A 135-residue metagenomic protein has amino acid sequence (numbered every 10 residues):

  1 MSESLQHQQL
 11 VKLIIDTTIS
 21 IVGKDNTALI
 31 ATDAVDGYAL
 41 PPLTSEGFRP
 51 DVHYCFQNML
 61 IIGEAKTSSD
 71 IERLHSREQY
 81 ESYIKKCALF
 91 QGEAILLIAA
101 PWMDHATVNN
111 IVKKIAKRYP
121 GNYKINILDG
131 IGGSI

Functional and structural regions predicted by a protein language model:
M1-Q9, N26-N58: Active-site metal-binding core of divalent-cation-utilizing nuclease and nuclease-like domains
T17, I21, S82-L89, K114-I115: A generic secondary-structure signal
D33, A65-T67, A99-M103: Structural motif
T44, I71-R73, M103-H105: Acidic-and-aromatic substrate-binding clefts and catalytic sites of carbohydrate-active enzymes
V52-R73, Y83: Conserved catalytic cores of phosphodiester-cleaving nucleases, focusing on short active-site segments
M59-I62, Q91-A100, Y123: Hydrophobic beta-strand segments of well-ordered beta-sheets in folded domains
D70-E93: Basic, amphipathic alpha-helical patches used to engage nucleic acids or provide basic targeting signals, exemplified
L97-I135: Domain-level recognition of nuclease-like catalytic cores that cleave nucleotide substrates
